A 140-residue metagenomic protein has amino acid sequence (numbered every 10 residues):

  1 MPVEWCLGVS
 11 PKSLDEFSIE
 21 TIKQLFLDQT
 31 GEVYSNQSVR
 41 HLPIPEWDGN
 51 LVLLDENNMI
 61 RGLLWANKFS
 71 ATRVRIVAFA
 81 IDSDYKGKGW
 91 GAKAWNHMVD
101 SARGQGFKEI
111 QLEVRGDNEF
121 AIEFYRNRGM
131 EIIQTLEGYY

Functional and structural regions predicted by a protein language model:
M1-V3: Short acidic N-proximal helix/loop "leader" segments that mark the beginning of a domain or an inter-domain linker
W5-D84, W95-H97, S101, Q105: Acetyl-CoA-dependent GNAT
H41, D117, Y140: Positions that flank functional sites
K68, V114-G116: A cross-domain feature marking catalytic cores of carbohydrate-active enzymes and several ubiquitous metabolic/repair
R73, E119, Y139: Flexible, glycine-rich phosphate/dinucleotide-binding loops and adjacent beta-alpha linkers at cofactor/substrate
D82-N96, Q105, E109, G116-E123 (+1 more regions): Conserved glycine-rich acetyl-CoA-binding loop
E113-V114, R126, E131-Y140: Conserved catalytic-core motifs of GNAT/GCN5-like acyltransferases
